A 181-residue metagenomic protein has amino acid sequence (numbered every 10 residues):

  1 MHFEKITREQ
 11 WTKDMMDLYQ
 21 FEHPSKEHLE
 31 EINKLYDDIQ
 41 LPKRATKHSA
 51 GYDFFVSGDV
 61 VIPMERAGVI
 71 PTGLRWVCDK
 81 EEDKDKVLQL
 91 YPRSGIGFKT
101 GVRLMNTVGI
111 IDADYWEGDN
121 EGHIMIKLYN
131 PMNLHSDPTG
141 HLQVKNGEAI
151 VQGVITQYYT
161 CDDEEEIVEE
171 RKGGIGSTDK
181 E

Functional and structural regions predicted by a protein language model:
M1-E181: DUTPase catalytic domain/fold
